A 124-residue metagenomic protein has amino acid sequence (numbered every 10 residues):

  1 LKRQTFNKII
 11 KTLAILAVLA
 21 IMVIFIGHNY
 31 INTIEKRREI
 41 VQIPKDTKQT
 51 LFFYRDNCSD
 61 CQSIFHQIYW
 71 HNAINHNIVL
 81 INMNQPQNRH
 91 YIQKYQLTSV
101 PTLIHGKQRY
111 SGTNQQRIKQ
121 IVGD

Functional and structural regions predicted by a protein language model:
L1-K8: Short, Lys/Arg-rich N-terminal segment immediately upstream of the first membrane anchor
K11-H28: Hydrophobic membrane-insertion alpha-helices, especially the h-region of bacterial N-terminal signal peptides
V23-E39: Sec-dependent signal peptide cleavage junction
R38-N75: Local sequence-structure signature of Cys/Sec-based thiol-disulfide redox active-site neighborhoods
F53-R55, I74-R89: Thiol-based oxidoreductase modules, predominantly thioredoxin-like and allied folds used for disulfide exchange
F65-Y69, R89, Q115, K119: Extracytoplasmic/secreted envelope proteins and their assembly/folding machinery, especially bacterial periplasmic
I92-H105: Structural micro-motif
I104-D124: Non-catalytic, surface beta->alpha helical segment in thiol-disulfide oxidoreductase systems
